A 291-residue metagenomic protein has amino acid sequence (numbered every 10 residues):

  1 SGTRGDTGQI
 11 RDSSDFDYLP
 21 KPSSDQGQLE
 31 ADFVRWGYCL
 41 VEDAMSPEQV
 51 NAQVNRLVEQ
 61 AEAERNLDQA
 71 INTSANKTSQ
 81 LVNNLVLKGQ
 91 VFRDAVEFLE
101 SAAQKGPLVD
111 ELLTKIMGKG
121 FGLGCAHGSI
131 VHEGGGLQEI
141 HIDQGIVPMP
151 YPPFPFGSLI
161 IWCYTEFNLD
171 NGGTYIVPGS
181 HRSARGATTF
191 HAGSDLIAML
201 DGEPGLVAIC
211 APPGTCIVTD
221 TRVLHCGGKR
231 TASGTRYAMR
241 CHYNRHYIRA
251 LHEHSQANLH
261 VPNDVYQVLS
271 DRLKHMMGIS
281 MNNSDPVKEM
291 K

Functional and structural regions predicted by a protein language model:
S1-R35, E42-V147: Non-heme Fe(II)-dependent double-stranded beta-helix
T3-L19, L67, F190, R222-K291: Non-heme Fe(II)/2-oxoglutarate
H127-I130, I142-Q144, W162-E166, I176-P178: Short, structured patches in soluble enzyme cores that scaffold and shape functional sites
H132, V177-A184, R236, H242-I248: Short edge-strand/loop segments of extracellular domains
G136-D143, P150-Y151, D170-I176, R185-T189 (+2 more regions): A short secondary-structure junction signal
E139-P148, W162, S194-G202: Active-site glycine-rich loop that binds ribose-phosphate moieties when present
P150-L169, C210-P213, H242-R245: Short, conserved beta-strand element in jelly-roll/cupin
F167-C226: Double-stranded beta-helix
